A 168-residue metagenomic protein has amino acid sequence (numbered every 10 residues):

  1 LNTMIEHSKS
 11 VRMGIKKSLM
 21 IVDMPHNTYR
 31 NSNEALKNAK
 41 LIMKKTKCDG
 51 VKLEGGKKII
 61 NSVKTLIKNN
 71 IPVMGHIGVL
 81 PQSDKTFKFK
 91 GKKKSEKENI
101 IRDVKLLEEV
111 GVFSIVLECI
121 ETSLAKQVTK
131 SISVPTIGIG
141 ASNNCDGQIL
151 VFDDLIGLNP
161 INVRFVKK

Functional and structural regions predicted by a protein language model:
L1-K167: Alpha/beta enzyme core
